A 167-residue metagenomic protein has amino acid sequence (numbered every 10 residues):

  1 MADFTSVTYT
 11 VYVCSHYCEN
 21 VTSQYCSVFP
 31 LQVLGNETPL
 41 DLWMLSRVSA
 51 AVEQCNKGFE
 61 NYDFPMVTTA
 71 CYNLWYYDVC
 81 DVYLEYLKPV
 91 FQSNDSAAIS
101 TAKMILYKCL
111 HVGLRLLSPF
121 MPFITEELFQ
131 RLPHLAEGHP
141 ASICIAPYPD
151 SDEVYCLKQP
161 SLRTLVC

Functional and structural regions predicted by a protein language model:
A2-T10, E19-T22, T38-A51, T68-P89: Core structural elements
T22-E53, E85-C167: Acidic, turn-prone loop/beta-hairpin segments
A51-C71, G113: Extended, non-catalytic structural segments that build the interaction scaffolds of large macromolecular assemblies
N56, Y76, C80, L114-S118: Structural signal for well-ordered, non-membrane alpha-helices
